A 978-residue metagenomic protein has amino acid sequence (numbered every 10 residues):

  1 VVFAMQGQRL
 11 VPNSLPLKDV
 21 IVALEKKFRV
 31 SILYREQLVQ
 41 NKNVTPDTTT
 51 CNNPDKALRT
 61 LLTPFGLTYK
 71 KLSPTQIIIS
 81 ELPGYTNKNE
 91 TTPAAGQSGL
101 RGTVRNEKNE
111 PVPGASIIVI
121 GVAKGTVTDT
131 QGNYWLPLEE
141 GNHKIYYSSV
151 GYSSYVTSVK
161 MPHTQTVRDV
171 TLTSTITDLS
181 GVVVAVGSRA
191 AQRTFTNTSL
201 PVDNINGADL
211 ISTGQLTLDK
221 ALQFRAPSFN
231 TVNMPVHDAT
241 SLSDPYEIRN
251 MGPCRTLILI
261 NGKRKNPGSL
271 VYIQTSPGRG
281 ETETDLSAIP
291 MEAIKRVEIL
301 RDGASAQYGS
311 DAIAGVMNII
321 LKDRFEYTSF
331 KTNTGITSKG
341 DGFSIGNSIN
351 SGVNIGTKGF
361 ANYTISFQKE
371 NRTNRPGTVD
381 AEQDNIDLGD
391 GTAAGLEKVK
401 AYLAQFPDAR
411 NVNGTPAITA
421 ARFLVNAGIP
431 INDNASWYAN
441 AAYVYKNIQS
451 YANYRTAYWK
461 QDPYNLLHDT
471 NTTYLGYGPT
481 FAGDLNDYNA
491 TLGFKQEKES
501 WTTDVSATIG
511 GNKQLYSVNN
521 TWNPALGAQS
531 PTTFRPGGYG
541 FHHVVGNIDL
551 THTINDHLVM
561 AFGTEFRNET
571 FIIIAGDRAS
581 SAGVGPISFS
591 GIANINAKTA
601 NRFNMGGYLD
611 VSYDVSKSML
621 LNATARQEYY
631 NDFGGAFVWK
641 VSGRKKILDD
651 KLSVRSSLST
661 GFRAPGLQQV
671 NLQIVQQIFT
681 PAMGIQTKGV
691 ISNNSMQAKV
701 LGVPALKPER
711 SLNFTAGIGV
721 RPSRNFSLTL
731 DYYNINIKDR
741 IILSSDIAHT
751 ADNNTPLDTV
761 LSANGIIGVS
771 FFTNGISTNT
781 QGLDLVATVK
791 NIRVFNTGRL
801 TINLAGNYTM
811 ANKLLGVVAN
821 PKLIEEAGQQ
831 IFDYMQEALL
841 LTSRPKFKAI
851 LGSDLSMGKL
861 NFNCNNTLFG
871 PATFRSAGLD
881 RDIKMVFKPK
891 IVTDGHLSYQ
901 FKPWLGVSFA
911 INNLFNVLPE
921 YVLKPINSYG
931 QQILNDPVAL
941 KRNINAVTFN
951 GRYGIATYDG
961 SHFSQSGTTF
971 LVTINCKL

Functional and structural regions predicted by a protein language model:
F3-R9, S31-T45, E110, S116-D129 (+4 more regions): N-terminal periplasmic "start-of-domain" segments of outer-membrane beta-barrel proteins
I21, E25-F28, F65, L72-E110 (+5 more regions): Short, acidic, small-residue-rich periplasmic hinge/interaction motif at the N-terminus of Gram-negative outer-membrane
I77, Q165-T171, L218-A221, R225 (+6 more regions): N-terminal periplasmic accessory domains that precede and gate Gram-negative outer-membrane beta-barrel machines
Y134-P137, K263-R301: Short acidic/polar hinge/loop motifs at secondary-structure boundaries that mediate gating or recognition
W135, V202, Q223-G268: Extracytoplasmic beta-strand/coil segments of soluble accessory domains associated with Gram-negative outer-membrane
G268, I737, M810-A811, T867-R875 (+1 more regions): C-terminal beta-signal and adjacent terminal beta-strands/loops of Gram-negative outer-membrane beta-barrel proteins
H468-N471, Y477-E499, A507-K513, T521-L620 (+4 more regions): Outer-membrane beta-barrel transmembrane domain signature of Gram-negative proteins, especially the mid-to-C-terminal
S727, Y732-I737, I741-S876: Gram-negative outer-membrane beta-barrel transporters
